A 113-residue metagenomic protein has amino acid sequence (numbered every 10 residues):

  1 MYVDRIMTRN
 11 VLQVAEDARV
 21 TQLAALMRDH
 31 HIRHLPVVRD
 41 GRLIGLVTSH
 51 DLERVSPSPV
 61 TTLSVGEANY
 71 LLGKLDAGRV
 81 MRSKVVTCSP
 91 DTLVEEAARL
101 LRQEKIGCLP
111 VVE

Functional and structural regions predicted by a protein language model:
M1-N10, T48-V85, V94-R102: Tandem CBS (Bateman) regulatory domains
Y2, C108-V111: Short, highly charged low-complexity linear segments
V14-H31, V37-R39, T87-K105, V112: The conserved cystathionine-beta-synthase
R33, V38, G45-E53, G107: Short hydrophobic beta-strand motif reused across regulatory alpha/beta modules
H34, G41-R42, L63-G66, G73-L75 (+1 more regions): Short, surface-exposed, polar/charged, turn-prone segments marking secondary-structure boundaries
P36, M81, P110: Conserved beta-strand segments that form the floor/walls of ligand-binding pockets within enzyme and binding domains
